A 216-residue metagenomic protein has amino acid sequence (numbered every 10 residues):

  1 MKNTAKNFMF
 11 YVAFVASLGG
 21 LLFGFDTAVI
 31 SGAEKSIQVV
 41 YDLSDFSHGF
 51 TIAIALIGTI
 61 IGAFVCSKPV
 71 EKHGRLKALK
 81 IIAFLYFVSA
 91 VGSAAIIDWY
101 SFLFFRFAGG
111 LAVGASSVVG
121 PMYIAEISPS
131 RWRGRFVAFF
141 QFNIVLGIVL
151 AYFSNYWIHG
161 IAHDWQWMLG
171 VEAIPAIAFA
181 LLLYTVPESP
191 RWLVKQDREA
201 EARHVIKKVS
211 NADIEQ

Functional and structural regions predicted by a protein language model:
M1-Q216: Transmembrane-helix signature of 12-pass secondary carriers
